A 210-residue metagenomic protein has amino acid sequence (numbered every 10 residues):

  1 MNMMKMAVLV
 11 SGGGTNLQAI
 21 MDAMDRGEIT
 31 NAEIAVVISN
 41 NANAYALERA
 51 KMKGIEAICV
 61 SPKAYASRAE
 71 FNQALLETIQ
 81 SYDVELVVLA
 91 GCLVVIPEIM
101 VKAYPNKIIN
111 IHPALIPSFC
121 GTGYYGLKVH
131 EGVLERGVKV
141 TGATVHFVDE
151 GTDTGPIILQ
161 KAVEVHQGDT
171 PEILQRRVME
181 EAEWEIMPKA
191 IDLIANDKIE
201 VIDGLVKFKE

Functional and structural regions predicted by a protein language model:
M1-E210: One-carbon transfer enzymes
